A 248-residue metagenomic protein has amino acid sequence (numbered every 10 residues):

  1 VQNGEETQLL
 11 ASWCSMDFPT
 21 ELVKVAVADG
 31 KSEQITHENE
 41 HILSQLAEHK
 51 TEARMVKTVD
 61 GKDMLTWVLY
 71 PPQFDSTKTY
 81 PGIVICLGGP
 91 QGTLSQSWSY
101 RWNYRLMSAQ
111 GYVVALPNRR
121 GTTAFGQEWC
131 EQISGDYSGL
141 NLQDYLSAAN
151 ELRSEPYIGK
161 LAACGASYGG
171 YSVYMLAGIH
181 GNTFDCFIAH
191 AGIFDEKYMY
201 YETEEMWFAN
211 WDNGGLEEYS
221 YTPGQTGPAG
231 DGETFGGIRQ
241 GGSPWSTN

Functional and structural regions predicted by a protein language model:
V1-K78, S95, W102-Y104, A109 (+2 more regions): Non-catalytic accessory segments flanking enzyme active sites
G4, D17, K78-P81, P156-G159 (+1 more regions): Structured loop/turn residues at beta-strand edges in well-structured enzyme cores
C14, I85-G89, S167-G170: Glycine-rich His-Gly loop
P19-T20, P71, P81, P117 (+2 more regions): Proline-centered helix-kink/hinge sites
V27, H37, T58, G88 (+3 more regions): Active-site donor-binding loop signature of nucleotide-sugar glycosyltransferases
F74-P81, I85-G126, E196: Short substrate-entry loop that stabilizes the transition state in hydrolases
S108, L116-N248: Active-site-proximal cap/loop segments of hydrolase catalytic domains
